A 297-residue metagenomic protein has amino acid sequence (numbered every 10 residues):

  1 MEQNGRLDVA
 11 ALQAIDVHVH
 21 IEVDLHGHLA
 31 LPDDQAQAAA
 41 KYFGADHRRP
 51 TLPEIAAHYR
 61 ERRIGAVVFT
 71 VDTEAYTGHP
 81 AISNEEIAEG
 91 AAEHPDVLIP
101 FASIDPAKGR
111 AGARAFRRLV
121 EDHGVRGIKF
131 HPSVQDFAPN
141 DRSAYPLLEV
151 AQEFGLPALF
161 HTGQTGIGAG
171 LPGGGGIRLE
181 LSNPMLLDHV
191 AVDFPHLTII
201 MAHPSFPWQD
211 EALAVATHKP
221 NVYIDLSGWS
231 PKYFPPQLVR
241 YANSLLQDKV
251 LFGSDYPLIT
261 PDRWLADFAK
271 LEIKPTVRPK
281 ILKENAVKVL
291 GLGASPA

Functional and structural regions predicted by a protein language model:
M1-V17, D24-E61, G65, L246-L251 (+1 more regions): Mid-to-C-terminal alpha-helical segments outside catalytic/metal-binding sites
H18, I87, P100, I128 (+6 more regions): Conserved, mostly hydrophobic/aromatic
V19-I21, T70-V71, A102-P106, K129-P132 (+4 more regions): A cross-domain feature marking catalytic cores of carbohydrate-active enzymes and several ubiquitous metabolic/repair
H20-L25, T73-Y76, P106-R110, Q164-G168 (+3 more regions): Active-site environment of divalent metal-dependent phosphoester hydrolases
L25-L31, P80-A81, A113-R114, G170-G173 (+4 more regions): Short aromatic-enriched loop/helix-cap "lid" or pocket-rim segments at secondary-structure transitions that line
A30, R126-G127, N140-L251: Catalytic pocket-lining loop regions of alpha/beta-barrel enzymes, especially the amidohydrolase/enolase/GH5 lineages
R49-R60, A81-A88, A92, R110-E121 (+7 more regions): Amphipathic, non-transmembrane alpha-helical secondary structure
G65, T73-A169, R178, P296: Active-site gating/metal-coordination segments in enzymes
